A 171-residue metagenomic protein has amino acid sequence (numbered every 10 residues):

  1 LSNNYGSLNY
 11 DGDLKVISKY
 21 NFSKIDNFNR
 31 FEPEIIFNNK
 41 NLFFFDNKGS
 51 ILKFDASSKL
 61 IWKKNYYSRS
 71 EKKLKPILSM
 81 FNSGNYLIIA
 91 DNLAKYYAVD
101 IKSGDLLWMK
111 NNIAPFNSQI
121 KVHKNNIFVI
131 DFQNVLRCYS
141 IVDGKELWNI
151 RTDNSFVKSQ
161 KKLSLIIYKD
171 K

Functional and structural regions predicted by a protein language model:
L1-N21: Blade/loop signatures of beta-propeller domains
S7-N9, D46-I61, N65: Beta-propeller domains
I17-I36, I61-F81, L106-K124, E146-K169: Extracytoplasmic beta-rich repeat domains
N39, D46-N47, D55, G84 (+3 more regions): Structural signature of WD-repeat beta-propellers
D55-K59, D100-G104, S140-G144: Short loop/turn segments that connect beta-strands within beta-propeller blades
